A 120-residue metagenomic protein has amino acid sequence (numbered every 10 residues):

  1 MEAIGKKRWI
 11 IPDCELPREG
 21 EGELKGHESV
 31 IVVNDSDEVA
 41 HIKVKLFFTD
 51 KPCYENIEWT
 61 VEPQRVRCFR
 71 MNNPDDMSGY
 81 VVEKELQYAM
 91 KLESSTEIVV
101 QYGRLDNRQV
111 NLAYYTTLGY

Functional and structural regions predicted by a protein language model:
M1-Y120: Gly/Pro-rich, tryptophan- and cysteine-flecked surface segments typical of secreted/extracellular proteins
